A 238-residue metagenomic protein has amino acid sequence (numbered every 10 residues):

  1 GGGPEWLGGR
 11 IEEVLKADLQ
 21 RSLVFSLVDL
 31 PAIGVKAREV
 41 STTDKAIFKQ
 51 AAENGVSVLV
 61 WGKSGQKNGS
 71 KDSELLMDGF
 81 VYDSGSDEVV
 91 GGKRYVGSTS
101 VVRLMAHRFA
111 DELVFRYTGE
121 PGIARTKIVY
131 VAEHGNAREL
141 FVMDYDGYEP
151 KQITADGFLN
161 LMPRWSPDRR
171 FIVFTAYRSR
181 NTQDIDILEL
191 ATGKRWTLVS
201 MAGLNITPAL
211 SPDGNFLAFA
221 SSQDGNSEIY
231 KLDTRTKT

Functional and structural regions predicted by a protein language model:
G1-I47, V60-Q66: Short beta-strand->alpha-helix linker/helix-N-cap micro-motif that forms a surface specificity/interaction loop
T42-E112: Amphipathic beta-strand/beta-sheet edge segments enriched in Tyr/Trp
G85, D144-Y148, E189-G193, D233-K237: Short loop/turn segments that connect beta-strands within beta-propeller blades
V102-A137: Pro/Ala/Gly-rich low-complexity, hydrophilic intrinsically disordered segments
P121, A132-E139, A155-F158, T175-I185 (+2 more regions): A flexible loop/linker signature enriched in serine peptidases of the S9 family
G122-A124, P167-D168, P212-D213: Residue-level detector of Asp-centered blade-edge/turn motifs that repeat once per structural unit in beta-propeller
I128, R169-V173, G214-A218: Hydrophobic beta-strand positions that form the internal "hydrophobic ladder" of WD40/Gbeta-like beta-propeller blades
